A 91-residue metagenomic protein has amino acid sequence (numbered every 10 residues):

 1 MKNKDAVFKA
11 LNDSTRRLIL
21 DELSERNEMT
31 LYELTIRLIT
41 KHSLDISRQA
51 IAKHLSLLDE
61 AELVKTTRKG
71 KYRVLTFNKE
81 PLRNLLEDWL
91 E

Functional and structural regions predicted by a protein language model:
K2, K9-A10, S14-S47, Y72-P81: N-terminal helix-turn-helix DNA-binding core of bacterial DNA-binding proteins
D5-A6, A61: A generic local structural motif
N27, K65, W89-L90: Single-residue recognition of alpha-helix boundary sites
L55-S56: Short, hydrophobic-biased segments on the C-terminal half of alpha helices that form "recognition helices"
D59-K69, T76: Beta-hairpin "wing" of winged helix-turn-helix
R68-R73, L86-W89: Hydrophobic transmembrane alpha-helix bundles
N78-E91: Phospho-regulated, low-complexity intrinsically disordered regions of nuclear gene-regulatory and chromatin-associated
